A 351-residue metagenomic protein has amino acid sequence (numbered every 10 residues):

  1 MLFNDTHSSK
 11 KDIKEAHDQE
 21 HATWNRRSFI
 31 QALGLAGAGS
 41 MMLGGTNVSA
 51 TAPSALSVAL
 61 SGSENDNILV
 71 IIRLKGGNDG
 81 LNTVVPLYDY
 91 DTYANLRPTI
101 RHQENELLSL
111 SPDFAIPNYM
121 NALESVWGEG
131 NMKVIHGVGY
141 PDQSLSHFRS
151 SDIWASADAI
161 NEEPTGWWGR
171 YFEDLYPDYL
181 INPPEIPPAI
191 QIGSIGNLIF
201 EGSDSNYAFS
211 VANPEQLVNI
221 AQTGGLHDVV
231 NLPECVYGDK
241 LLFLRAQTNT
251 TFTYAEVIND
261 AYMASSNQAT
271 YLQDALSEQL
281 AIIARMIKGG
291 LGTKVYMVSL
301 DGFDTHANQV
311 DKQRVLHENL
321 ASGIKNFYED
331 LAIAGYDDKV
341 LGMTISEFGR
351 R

Functional and structural regions predicted by a protein language model:
L2-A334: Feature for exported/extracytoplasmic and membrane-associated proteins, marking the mature portion
L331-R351: Metal-dependent active-site segment of extracytoplasmic phospho-/sulfohydrolases and closely related
